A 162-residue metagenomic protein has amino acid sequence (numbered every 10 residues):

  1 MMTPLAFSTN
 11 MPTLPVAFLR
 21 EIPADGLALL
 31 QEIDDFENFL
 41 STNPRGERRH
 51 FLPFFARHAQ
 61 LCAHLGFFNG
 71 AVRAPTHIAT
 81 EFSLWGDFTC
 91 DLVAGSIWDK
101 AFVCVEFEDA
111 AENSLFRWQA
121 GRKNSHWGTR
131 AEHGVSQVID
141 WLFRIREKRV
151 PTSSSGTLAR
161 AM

Functional and structural regions predicted by a protein language model:
M1-M162: Charged, terminal alpha-helix-loop-beta segments that serve as non-catalytic nucleic-acid engagement and/or assembly
